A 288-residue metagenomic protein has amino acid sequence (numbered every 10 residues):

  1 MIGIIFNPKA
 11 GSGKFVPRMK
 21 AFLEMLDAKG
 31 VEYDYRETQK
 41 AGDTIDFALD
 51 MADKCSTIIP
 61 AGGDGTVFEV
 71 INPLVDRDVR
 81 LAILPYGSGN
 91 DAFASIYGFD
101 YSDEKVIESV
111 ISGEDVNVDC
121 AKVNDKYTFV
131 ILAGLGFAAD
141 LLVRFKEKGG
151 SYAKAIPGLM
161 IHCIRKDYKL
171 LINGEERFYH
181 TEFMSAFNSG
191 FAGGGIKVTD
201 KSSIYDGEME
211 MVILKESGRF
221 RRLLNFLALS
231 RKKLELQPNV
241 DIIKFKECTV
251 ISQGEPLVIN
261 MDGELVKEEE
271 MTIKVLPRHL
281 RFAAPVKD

Functional and structural regions predicted by a protein language model:
M1-T57, E176: ATP/NTP phosphate-donor binding region
F15, F178, S203, I213-D288: ATP/nucleoside-binding phosphotransfer catalytic cores, i.e., glycine-rich phosphate-binding loops
K29, D76-E182, A186: Catalytic core of DAGKc-family lipid kinases
P60-G65: N-terminal glycine-rich "phosphate-gripper" loop used for MgATP/nucleotide binding and carboxylate activation
T66-R77: Short Gly/Thr/Asp-enriched flexible loops that form oxyanion-binding sites at enzyme active sites
G134, A138, S185-T199, L265: Glycine-rich phosphate/pyrophosphate-binding beta-alpha loops
E147-A153, D200-R221: Gly/Ser/Thr-rich active-site loops/lids in small-molecule metabolic enzymes that frequently grip phosphoryl groups
